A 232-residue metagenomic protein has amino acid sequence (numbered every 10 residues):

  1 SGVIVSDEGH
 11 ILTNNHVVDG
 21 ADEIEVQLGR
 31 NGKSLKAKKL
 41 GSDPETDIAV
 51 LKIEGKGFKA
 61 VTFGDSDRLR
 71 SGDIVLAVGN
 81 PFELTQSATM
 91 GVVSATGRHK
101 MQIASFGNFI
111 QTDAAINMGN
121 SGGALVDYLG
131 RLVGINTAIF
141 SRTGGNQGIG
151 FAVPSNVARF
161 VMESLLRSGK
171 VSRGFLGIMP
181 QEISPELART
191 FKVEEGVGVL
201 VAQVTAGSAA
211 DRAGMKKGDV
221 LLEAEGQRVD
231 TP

Functional and structural regions predicted by a protein language model:
S1-K216, E223-P232: Serine-dependent protease modules
